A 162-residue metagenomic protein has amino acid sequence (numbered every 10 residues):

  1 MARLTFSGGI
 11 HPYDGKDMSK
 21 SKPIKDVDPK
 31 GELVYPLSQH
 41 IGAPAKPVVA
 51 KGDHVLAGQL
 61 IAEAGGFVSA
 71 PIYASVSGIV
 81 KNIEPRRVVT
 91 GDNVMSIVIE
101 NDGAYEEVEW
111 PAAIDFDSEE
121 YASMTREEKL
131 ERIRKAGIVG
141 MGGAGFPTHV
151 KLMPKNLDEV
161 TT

Functional and structural regions predicted by a protein language model:
M1-T162: Well-ordered secondary-structure scaffolds
